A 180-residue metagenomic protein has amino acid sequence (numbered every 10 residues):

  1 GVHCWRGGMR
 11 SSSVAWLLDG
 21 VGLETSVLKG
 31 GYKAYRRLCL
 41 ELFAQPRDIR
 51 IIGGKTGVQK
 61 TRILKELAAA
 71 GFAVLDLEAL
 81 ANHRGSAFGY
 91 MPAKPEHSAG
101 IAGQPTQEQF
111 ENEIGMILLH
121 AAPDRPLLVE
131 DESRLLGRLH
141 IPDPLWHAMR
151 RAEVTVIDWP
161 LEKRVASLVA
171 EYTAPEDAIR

Functional and structural regions predicted by a protein language model:
G1-V27: Catalytic cysteine-centered active loop of the rhodanese-like fold, especially the PTP/DSP P-loop
M9-R10, D48-A69: Glycine-rich phosphate-binding P-loop
G22-R36, D76-A81: A short glycine-rich beta-strand->turn/loop micro-motif centered on a GG-aromatic cluster
S26, R50-I52, A73-L75, V129 (+1 more regions): Hydrophobic/aromatic beta-strand patches that form the interior of the parallel beta-sheet core in alpha/beta enzyme
E41-D48: Phosphate-binding P-loop
A69-H147: Conserved nucleotide-sensing/catalytic segment adjacent to the nucleotide-binding pocket in NTP-handling enzymes
E130-D131, A148-A170: Conserved phosphate-donor/acceptor-positioning beta-strand/loop module used by diverse small-molecule
A170-R180: Long, charge-rich alpha-helical interaction segments
